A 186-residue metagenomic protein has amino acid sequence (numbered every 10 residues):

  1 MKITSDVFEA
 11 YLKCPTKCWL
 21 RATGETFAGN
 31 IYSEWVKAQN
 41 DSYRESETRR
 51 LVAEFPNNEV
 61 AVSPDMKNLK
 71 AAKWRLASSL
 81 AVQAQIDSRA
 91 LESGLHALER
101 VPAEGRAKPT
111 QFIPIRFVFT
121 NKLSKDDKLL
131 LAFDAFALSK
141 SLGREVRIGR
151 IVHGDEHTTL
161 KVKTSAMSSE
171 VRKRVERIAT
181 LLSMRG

Functional and structural regions predicted by a protein language model:
M1-A107: Metal-dependent nuclease catalytic cores that hydrolyze phosphodiester bonds in DNA/RNA, characterized by
I86-E176: Nucleic-acid nuclease catalytic cores
R177-G186: Polybasic (Lys/Arg-rich)
